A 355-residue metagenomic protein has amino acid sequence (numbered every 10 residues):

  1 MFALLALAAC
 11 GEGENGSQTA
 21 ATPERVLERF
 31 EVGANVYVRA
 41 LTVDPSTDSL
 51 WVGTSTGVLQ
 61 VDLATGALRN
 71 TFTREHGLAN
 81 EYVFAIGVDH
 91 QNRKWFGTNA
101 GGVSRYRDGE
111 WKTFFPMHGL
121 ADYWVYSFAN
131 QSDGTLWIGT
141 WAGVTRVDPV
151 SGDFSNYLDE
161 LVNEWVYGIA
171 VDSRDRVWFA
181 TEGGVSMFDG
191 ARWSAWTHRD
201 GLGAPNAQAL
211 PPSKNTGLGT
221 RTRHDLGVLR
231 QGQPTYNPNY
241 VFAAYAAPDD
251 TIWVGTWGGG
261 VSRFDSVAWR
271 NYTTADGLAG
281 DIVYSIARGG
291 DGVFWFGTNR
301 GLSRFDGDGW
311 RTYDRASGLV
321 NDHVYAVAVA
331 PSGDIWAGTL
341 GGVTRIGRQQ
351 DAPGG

Functional and structural regions predicted by a protein language model:
M1-A8: Bacterial N-terminal signal peptides
A9-G355: Carboxylate-rich, polar loop motifs that coordinate divalent cations or form catalytic acidic clusters
